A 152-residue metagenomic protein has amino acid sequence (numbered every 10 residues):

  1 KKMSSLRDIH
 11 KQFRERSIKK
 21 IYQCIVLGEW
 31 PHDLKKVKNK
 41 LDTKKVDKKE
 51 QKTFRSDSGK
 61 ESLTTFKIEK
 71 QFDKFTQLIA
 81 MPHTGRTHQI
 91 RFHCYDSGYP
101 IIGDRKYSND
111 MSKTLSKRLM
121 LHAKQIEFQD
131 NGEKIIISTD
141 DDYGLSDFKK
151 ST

Functional and structural regions predicted by a protein language model:
K1-T152: RNA pseudouridine synthases
